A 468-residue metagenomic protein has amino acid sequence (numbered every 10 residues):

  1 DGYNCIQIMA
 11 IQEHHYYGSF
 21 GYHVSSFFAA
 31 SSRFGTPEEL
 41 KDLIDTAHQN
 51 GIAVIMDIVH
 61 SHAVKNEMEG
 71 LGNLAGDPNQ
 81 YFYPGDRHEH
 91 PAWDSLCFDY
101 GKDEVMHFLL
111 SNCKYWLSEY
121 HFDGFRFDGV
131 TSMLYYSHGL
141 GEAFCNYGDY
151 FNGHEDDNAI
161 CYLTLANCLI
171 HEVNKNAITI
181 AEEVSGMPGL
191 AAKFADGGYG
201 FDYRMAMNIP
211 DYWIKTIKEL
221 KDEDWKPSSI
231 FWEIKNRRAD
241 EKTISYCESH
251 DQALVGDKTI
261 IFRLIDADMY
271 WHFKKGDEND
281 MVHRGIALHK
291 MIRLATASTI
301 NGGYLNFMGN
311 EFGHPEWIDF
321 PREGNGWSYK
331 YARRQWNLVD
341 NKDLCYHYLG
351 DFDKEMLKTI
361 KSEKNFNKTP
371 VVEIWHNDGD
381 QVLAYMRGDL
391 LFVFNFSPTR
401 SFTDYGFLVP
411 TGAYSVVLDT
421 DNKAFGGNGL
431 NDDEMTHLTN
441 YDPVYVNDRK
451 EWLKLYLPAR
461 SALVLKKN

Functional and structural regions predicted by a protein language model:
D1-A30, E39, D45, Q49 (+2 more regions): N-terminal structural segment of carbohydrate-active enzymes
D1-E155, R449, L455: Substrate-binding/active-site clefts of carbohydrate-active enzymes
I8, F27, A47, W116 (+8 more regions): Conserved, mostly hydrophobic/aromatic
V24-F27, E89-Y100, N146-Y147, L264-D280 (+2 more regions): Short glycine/proline-rich turn/loop motifs
E39, L43, V105, L109-W116 (+4 more regions): Alpha-helical packing segments of well-folded alpha/beta enzyme cores
H121-D123, H138-Y329, K361-G406, L418-D419: Conserved alpha/beta catalytic core and glycan-binding cleft of carbohydrate-active enzymes
Y150-E155, G276-G285, N337-H347, R449-K454: Active-site rim elements
Q335, K342-E363: Catalytic cores of secreted or luminal carbohydrate-active enzymes
